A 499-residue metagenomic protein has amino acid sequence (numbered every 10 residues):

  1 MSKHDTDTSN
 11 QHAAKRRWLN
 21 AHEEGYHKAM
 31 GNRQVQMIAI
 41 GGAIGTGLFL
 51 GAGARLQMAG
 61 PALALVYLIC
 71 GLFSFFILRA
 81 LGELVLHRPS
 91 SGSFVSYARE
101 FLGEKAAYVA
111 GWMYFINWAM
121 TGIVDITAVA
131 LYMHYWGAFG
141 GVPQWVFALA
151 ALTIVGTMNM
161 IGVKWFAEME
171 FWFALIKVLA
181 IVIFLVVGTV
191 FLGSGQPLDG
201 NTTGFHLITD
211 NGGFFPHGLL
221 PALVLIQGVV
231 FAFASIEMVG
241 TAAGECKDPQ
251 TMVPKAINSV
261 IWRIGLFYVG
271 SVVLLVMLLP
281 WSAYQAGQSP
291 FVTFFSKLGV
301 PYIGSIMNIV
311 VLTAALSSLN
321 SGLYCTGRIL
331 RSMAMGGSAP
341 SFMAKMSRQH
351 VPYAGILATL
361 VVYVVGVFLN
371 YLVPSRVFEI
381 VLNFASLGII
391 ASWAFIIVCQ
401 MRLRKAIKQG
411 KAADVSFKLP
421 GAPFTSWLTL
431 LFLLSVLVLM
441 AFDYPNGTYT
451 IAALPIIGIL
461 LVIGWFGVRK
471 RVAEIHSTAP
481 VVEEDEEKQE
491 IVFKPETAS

Functional and structural regions predicted by a protein language model:
M1-G53, Q57-A62, S74-F75, R79 (+4 more regions): Membrane-interface "cap" regions at the ends of multi-pass membrane proteins
Y26-M30, L50-A148, T157, V260-R263 (+2 more regions): Extracellular loop-to-transmembrane helix junctions
M30-F49, A151-I154, I208-V269, L274-L275 (+2 more regions): Hydrophobic, membrane-embedded alpha-helices of multi-pass small-molecule transporters
S96-A98, G103, Y135-F139, I208-G212 (+4 more regions): TM-loop-TM module centered on a large, flexible mid-protein loop between adjacent transmembrane helices in multi-pass
Q144-T202, A234, I257-I261, L382-F395 (+2 more regions): Membrane-interface loop-to-helix entry segments
I176-D210, V273-L279, W393-G410, G467-V472: Hydrophobic alpha-helical segments and their helix-loop junctions in multi-pass secondary transporters
L192, I380, F384-S392, L419-S499: A generic transmembrane alpha-helix motif of multi-pass inner-membrane proteins
F342-Y353, W393-Y444: C-terminal membrane-solvent junction of multi-pass transporters and transport-like membrane proteins
